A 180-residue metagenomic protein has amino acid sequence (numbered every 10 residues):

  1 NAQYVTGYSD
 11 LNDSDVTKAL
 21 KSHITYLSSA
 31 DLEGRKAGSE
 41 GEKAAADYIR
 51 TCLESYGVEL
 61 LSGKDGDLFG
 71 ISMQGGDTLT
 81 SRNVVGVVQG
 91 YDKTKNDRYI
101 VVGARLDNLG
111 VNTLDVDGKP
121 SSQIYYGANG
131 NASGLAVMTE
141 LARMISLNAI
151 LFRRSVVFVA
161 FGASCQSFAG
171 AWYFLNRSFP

Functional and structural regions predicted by a protein language model:
Y4-A44, Y56: N-terminal capping segment at the start of a domain
K18-T25, K43, D47-T51, L135-T139 (+2 more regions): Solvent-exposed, polar/charged alpha-helical surfaces in well-ordered, non-transmembrane soluble domains, broadly
S22, N96-I100, F152-V157: Loop/turn elements at helix/coil->beta-strand transitions in domains of secreted/extracellular proteins
T25-E33, R50-E59, E140-I150, N176-P180: Sec-exported extracytoplasmic/periplasmic mature domains
L27, L53, Q74-V116: Acidic/His- and Gly-rich active-site-bordering loop/insert found across diverse amide/peptide-bond hydrolases
R35-Q89: A non-catalytic alpha/beta surface segment that caps or lines the substrate-entry region of metallo-dependent hydrolase
D77-R82, G110, P120-P180: Acidic/histidine-rich catalytic neighborhood of metal-dependent amide-processing enzymes
